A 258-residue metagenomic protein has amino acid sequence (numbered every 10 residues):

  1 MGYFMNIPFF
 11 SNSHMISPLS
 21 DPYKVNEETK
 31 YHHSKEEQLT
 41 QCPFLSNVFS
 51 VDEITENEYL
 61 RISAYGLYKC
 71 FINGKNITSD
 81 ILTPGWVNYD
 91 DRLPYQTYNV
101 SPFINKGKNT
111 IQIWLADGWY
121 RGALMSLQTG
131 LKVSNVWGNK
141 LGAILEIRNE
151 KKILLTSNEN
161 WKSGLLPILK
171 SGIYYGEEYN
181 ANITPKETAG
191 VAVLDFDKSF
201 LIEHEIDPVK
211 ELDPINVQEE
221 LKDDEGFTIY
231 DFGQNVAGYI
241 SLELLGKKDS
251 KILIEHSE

Functional and structural regions predicted by a protein language model:
M1-E258: Extracellular/oxidizing-compartment recognition motifs
